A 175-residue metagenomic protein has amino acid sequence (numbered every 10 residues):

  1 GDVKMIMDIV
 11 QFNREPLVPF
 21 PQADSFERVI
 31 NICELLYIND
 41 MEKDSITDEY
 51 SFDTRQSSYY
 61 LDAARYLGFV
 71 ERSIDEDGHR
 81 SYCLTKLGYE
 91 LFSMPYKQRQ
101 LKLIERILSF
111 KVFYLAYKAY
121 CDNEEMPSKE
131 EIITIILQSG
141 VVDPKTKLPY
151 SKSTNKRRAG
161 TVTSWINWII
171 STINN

Functional and structural regions predicted by a protein language model:
G1-N175: Donor-sugar nucleotide-binding helix/loop cap in glycosyltransferases
